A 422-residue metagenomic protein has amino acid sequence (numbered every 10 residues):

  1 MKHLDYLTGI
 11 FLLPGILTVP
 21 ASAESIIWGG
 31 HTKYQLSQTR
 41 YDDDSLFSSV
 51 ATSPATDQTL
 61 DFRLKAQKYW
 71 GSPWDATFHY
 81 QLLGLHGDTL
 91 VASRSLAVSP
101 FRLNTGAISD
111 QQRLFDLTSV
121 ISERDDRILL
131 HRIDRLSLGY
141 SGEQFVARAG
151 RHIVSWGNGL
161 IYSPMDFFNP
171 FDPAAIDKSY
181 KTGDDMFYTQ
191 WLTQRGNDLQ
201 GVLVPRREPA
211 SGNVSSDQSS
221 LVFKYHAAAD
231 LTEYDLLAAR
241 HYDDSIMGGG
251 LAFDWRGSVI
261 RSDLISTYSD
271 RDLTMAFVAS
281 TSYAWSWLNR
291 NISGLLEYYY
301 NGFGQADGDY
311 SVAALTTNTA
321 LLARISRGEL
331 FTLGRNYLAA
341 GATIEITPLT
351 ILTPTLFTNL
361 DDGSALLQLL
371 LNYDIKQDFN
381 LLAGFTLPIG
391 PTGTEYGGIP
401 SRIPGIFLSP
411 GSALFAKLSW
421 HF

Functional and structural regions predicted by a protein language model:
I26, S72-A76, Q144-A147, G196-L199 (+5 more regions): Repeated loop/turn-to-beta-strand initiation elements of outer-membrane beta-barrel proteins
G30-T32, F78, A149, T189 (+10 more regions): Membrane-embedded beta-strand positions of outer-membrane beta-barrel proteins
Y34-R40, L82-H86, G142-Q144, R151-S155 (+10 more regions): Transmembrane beta-strands of outer-membrane beta-barrel pores
P54-L60, L129-D134, S141, K181-D185 (+7 more regions): Residues that define the transmembrane beta-barrel architecture of outer-membrane proteins
F62-K68, R135-S141, F187-W191, F223-A227 (+6 more regions): Residues on the lipid-exposed face of transmembrane beta-strands in outer-membrane beta-barrel proteins
Q67, W74-D198, V204, G390: Outer membrane beta-barrel
S258-R261, I265-F357: Detector for outer-membrane/organellar transmembrane beta-barrel domains, recognizing the amphipathic beta-strand
N380, F385-L387, G405-F422: Outer-membrane beta-barrel "beta-signal"
